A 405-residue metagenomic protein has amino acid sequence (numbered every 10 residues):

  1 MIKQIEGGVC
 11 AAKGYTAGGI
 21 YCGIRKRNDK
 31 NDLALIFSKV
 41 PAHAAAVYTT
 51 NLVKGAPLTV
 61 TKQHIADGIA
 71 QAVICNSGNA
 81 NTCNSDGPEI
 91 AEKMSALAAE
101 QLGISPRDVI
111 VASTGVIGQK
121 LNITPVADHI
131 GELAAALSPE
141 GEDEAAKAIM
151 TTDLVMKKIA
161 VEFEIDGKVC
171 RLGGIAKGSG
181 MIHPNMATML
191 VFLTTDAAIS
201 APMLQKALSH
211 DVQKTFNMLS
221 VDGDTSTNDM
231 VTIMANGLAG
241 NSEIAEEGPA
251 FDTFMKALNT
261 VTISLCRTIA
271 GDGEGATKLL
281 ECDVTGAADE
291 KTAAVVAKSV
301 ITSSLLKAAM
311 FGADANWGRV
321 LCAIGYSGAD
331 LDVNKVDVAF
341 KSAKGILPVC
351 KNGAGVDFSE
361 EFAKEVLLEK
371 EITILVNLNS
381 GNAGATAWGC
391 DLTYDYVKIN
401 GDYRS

Functional and structural regions predicted by a protein language model:
M1-E89, K93, A99-S405: A structural signal for small-residue-enriched, beta-sheet-centric alpha/beta enzyme cores and oligomeric scaffold folds
